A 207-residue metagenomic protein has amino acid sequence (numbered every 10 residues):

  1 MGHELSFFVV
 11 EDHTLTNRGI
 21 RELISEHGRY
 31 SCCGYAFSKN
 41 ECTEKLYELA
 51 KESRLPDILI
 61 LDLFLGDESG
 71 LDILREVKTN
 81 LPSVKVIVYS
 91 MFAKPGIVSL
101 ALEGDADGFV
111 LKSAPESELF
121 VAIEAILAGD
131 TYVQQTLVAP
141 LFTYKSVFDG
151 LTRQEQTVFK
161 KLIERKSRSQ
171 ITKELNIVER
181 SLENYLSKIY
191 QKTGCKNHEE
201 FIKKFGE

Functional and structural regions predicted by a protein language model:
E11: Conserved acidic carboxylate
Y35-I58: Acidic, metal-coordinating helix/loop segments flanking the phosphotransfer/catalytic sites of two-component signaling
S38, S69-D72: Acidic catalytic/metal-coordinating carboxylates
D62-L63, S90: Active-site residues of response regulator receiver
L71-S83: Short amphipathic alpha-helix used as the core "switch/output" element in two-component signaling
V98-L102, D107-R153: Short, flexible helix-to-coil linker/hinge segments that flank and couple to helix-turn-helix
F142-R180: Helix-turn-helix DNA-binding segment
S187-E207: Basic, Lys/Arg-enriched C-terminal extension of HTH/homeodomain DNA-binding domains
